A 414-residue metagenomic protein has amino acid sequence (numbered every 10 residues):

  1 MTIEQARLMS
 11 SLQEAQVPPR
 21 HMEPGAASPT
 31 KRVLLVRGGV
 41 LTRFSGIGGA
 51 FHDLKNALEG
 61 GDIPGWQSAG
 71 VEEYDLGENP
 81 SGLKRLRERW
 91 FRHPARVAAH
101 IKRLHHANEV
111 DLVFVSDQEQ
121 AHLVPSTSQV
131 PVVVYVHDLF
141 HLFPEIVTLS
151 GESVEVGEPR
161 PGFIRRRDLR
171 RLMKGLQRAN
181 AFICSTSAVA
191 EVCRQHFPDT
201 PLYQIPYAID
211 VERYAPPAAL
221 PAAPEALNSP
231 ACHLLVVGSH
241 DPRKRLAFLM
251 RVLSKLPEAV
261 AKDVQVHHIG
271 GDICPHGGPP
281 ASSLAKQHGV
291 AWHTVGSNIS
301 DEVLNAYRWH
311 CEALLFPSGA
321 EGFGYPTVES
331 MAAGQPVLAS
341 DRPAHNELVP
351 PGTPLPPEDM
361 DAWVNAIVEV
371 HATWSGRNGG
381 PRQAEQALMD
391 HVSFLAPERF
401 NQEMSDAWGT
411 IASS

Functional and structural regions predicted by a protein language model:
R32-V124: Active-site donor-binding segments of glycosyltransferases and PAPS-dependent sulfotransferases
G157-F182: Membrane-proximal helix-turn-helix segments that form the acceptor-binding/catalytic region of lipid-linked
A188, A208: Carbohydrate-associated surface elements
D263-P279: Glycosyltransferase donor-sugar binding loop
G278-E302: Nucleotide-activated donor-binding/catalytic signature segment of Leloir-type glycosyltransferases, i.e., the conserved
G319: Aromatic "clamp/platform" in nucleotide-sugar-dependent glycosyltransferases that forms part of the donor/acceptor
T327, A332-A339: Short hydrophobic beta-strand element within catalytic cores of glycosyltransferases and related nucleotide-activated
T353-D361, N365-S375: Conserved acidic donor-binding segment of nucleotide-sugar-dependent glycosyltransferases
